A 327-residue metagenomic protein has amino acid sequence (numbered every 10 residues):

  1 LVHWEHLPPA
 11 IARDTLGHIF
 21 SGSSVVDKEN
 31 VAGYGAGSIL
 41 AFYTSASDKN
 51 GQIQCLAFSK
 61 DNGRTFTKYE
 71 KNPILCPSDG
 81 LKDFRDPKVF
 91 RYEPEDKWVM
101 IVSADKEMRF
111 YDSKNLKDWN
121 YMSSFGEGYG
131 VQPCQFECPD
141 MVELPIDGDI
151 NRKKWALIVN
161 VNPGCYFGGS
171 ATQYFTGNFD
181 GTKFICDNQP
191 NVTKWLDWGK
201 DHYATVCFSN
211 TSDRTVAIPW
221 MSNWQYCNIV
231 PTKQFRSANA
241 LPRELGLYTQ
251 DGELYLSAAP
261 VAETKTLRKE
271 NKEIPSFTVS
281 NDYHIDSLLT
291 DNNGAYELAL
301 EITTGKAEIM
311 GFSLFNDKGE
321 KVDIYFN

Functional and structural regions predicted by a protein language model:
L1, S59-K60, F110-L116: Conserved Ser/Thr-centered positions that define the repeating blades of beta-propeller domains
V2-A36, G63-R91, V102, N120-E143 (+3 more regions): Surface loop/turn signatures of beta-propeller and other carbohydrate-active proteins
V31-Y43, E95-M100, I150-L157, D213-A217: Entry beta-strands of beta-propeller and related beta-repeat scaffolds
S38-S59: Hydrophobic alpha-helical hairpins/lids featuring a short glycine-rich hinge
T44, I158-F167, S222-Q234: Short, conserved, GDST-rich strand-edge loop motifs in beta-rich repeat architectures
N50-A57, E107-D112, C165-T176, N228 (+1 more regions): Structural motif
S123-F175: Aromatic- and carboxylate-enriched substrate-binding clefts and catalytic-loop regions of carbohydrate-active enzymes
I150, T176-N327: Beta-rich accessory regions
